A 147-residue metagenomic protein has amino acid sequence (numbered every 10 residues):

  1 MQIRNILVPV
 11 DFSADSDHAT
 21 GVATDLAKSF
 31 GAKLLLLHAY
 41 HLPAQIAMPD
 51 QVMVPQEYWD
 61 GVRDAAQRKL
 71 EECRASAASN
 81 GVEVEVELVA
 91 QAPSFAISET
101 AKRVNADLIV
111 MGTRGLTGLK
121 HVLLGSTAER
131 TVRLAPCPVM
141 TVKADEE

Functional and structural regions predicted by a protein language model:
M1, S29, A75-I109, E147: Structural beta-alpha unit
Q2-V52, E147: Small/aliphatic-rich secondary-structure junction motif
D25, E99-E147: Gly/Ser-rich helix-loop-strand patches that form or flank binding pockets for ribonucleotide-derived cofactors
L37, E85-V89, M140: General small-molecule cofactor/ligand-binding pocket signal
P43-A44, S94-A96, G118: Generic structural signal for helix capping and beta-alpha/helix-loop junctions
V54-R68: A short acidic, glycine-rich active-site loop that binds or catalyzes chemistry on phosphate/adenosine moieties
A65, L88-A92, R114: Short beta->alpha linker loops
L70-R74: A conserved short alpha-helical segment within the catalytic HATPase_c
